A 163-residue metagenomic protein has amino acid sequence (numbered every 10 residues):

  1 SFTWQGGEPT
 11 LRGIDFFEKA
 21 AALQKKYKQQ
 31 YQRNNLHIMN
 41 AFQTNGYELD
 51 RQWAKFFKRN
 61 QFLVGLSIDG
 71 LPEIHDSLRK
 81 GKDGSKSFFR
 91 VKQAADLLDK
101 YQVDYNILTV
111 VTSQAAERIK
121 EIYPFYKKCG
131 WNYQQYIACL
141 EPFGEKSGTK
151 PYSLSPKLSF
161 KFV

Functional and structural regions predicted by a protein language model:
S1-T10: Active-site groove signature of glycoside hydrolases
W4, W53-F56, Y105, Y123-F125: Tryptophan-centered motif/residue detector
P9-V64, I68-I74, G81-R90, L97 (+2 more regions): Canonical radical SAM enzyme core domain
S77-K92, D96-V163: Radical SAM enzyme [4Fe-4S]-AdoMet core and its adjacent flexible, acidic and glycine-rich loops/tails across
